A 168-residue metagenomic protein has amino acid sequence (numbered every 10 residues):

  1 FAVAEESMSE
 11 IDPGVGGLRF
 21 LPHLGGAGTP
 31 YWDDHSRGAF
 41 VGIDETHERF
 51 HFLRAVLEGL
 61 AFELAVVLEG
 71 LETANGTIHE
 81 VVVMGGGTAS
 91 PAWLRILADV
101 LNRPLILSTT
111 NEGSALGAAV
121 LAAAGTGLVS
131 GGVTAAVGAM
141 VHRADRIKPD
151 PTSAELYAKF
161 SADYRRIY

Functional and structural regions predicted by a protein language model:
F1-Y168: Glycine/Thr-rich phosphate-binding loops that ligate phosphate moieties of nucleotide and other phosphorylated ligands
